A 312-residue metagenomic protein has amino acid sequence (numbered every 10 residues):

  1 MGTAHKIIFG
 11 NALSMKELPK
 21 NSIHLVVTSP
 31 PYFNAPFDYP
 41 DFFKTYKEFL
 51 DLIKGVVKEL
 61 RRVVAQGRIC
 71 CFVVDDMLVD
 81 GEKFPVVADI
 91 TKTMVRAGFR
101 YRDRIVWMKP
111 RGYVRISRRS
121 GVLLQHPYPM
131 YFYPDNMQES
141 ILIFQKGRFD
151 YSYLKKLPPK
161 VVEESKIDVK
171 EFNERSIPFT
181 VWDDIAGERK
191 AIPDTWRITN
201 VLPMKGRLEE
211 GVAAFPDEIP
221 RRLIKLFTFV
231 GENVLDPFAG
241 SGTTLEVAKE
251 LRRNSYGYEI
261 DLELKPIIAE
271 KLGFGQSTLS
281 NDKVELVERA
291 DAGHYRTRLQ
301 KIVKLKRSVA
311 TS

Functional and structural regions predicted by a protein language model:
M1-I267, Q300-S312: Core catalytic lobe of class I
M1-T3, E250, A269-E285: Short, conserved SAM-binding/catalytic segment of Class I S-adenosyl-L-methionine-dependent methyltransferases
F9-S14, L286-H294: Conserved SAM/SAH-binding loop
K155-K160, L279-R289: Short, flexible loop/turn segments with low-complexity composition
